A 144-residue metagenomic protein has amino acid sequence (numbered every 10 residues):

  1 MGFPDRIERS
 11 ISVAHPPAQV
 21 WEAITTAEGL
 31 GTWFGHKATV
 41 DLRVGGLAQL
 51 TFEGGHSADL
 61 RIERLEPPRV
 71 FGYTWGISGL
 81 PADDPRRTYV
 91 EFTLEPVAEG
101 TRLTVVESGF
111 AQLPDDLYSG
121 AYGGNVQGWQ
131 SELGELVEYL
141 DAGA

Functional and structural regions predicted by a protein language model:
G2, E8-R9, A27-R61, V70: Short beta-edge strand/loop motif at the mouth of beta-sheet-based domains
G2, G109-A144: A conserved amphipathic terminal alpha-helix motif
F3-D5, G54, A82-R86, A121: A generic structural micro-feature
I7-V13, V105-E107: A structural signal for short, well-ordered beta-strand segments
I24, F34, W75, L133 (+1 more regions): Short, flexible helix/strand-to-coil boundary loops that buttress conserved ligand/catalytic motifs in alpha/beta
T39, H56-R102, S108-A111: Hydrophobic-ligand binding "helix-grip"
